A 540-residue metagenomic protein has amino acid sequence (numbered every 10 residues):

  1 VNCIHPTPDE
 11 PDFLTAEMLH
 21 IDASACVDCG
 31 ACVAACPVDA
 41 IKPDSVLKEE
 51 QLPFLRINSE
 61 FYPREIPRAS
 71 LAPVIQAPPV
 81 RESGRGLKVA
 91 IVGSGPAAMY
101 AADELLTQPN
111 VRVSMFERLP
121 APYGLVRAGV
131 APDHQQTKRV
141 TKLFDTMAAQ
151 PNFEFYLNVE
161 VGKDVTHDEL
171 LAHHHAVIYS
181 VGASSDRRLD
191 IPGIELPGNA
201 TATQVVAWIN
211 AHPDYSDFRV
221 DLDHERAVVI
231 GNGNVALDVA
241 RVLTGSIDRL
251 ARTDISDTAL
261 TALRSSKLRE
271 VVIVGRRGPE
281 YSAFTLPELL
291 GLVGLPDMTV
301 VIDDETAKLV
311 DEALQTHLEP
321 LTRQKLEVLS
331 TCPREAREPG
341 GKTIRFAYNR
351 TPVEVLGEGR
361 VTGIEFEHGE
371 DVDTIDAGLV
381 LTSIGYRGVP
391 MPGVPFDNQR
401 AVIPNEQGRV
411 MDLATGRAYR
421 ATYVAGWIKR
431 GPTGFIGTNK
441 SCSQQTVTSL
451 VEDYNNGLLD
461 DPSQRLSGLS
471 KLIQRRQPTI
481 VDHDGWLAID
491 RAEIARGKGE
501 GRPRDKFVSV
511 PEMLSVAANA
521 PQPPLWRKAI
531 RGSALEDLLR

Functional and structural regions predicted by a protein language model:
V1-K88, E104-R112, G129-D133, V159 (+13 more regions): Rossmann-like nucleotide/phosphate-binding core characteristic of flavoprotein oxidoreductases
L55-V80, D186-S265, A401-L413: Glycine-rich dinucleotide-binding loop and its adjacent helix/turn
L87-N110, A236-L243: N-terminal Rossmann-like FAD-binding beta1-loop-alpha1 element of flavoenzymes
R112, P122, V126-G129, T137-V140 (+4 more regions): Dinucleotide-binding/catalytic capping subdomain of oxidoreductase cores
M115-P120, I178, I273-R276, W427: Conserved acidic E/D residue at the C-terminus of a beta-strand in Rossmann-like folds
N152-E154, N199, I344, T422: Short, conserved active-site loop motifs that form the nucleotide-linked donor/cofactor pocket
H175-A176, S180-R187, T203, N232-N234 (+4 more regions): Glycine-/small-residue-rich beta->alpha transition segments that form the dinucleotide
I428-I436: Glycine-rich phosphate/pyrophosphate-binding beta-alpha loops
